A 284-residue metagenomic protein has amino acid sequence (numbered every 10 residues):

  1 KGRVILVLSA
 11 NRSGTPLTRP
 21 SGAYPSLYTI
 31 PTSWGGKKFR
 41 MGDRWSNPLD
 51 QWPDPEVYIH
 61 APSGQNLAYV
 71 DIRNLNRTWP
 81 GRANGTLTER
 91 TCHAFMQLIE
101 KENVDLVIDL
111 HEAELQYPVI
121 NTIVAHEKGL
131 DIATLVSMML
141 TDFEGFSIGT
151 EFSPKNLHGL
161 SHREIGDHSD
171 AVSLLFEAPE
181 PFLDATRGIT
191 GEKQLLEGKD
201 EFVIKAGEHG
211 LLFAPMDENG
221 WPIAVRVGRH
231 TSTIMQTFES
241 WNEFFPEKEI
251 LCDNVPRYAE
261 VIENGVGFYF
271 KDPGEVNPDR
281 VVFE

Functional and structural regions predicted by a protein language model:
K1-T141: Active-site/substrate-binding loop(s) of hydrolase catalytic cores
Y69, L87-A94, L98-L106, L110 (+1 more regions): C-terminal accessory segments enriched in acidic
